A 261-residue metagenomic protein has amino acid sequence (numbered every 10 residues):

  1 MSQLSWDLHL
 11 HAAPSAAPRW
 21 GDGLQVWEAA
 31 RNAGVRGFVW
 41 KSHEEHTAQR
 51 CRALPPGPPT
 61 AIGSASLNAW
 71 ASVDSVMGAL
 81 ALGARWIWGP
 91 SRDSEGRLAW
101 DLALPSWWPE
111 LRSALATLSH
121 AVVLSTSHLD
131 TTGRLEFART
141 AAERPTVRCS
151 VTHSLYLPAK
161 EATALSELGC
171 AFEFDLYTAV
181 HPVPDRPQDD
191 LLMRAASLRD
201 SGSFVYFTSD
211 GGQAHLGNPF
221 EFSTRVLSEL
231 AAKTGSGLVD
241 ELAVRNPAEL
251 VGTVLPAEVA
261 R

Functional and structural regions predicted by a protein language model:
M1-S5, R31, Q49-P58, M77-A84 (+4 more regions): Acidic (Asp/Glu)-rich catalytic clusters
M1-T60: An N-terminally biased module of ancient metal coordination in phosphate/nucleic-acid-related enzymes
A13-S15, E44-Q49, A69-A71, S94-G96 (+4 more regions): Active-site environment of divalent metal-dependent phosphoester hydrolases
W20-Q25, D101-E110, R186-A195, E221-V226: Charged helix-capping and loop-helix junction motifs
G57-Y156, E173: Extended substrate/RNA-proximal surfaces in nucleic-acid metabolism proteins
G169-V183: His/Asp/Glu-enriched short active-site or ligand-binding loop at hydrolase and phosphoryl-transfer sites
S201-P219: Short acidic/histidine-rich active-site segments
F220-R261: Mid-to-C-terminal alpha-helical segments outside catalytic/metal-binding sites
